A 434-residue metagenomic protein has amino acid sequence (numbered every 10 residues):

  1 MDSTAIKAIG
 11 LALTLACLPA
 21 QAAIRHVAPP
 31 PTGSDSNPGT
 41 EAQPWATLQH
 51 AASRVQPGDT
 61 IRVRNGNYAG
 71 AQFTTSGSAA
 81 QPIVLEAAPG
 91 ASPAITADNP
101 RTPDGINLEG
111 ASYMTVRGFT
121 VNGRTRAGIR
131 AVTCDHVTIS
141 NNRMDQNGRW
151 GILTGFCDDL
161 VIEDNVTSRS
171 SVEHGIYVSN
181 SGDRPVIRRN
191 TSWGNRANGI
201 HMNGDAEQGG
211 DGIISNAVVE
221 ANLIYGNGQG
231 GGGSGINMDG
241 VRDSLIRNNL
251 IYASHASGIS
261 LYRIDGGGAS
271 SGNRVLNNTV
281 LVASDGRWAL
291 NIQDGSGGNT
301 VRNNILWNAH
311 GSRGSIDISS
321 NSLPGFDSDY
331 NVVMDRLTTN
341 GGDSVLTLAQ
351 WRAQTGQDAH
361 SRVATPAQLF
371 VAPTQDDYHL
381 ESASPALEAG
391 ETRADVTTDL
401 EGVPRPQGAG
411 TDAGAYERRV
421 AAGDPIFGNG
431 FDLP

Functional and structural regions predicted by a protein language model:
C17-P19: N-terminal signal peptide c-region/cleavage motif recognized by signal peptidases
Q21-Q49, N65-N67, P89-A91, Q368-D376: Right-handed parallel beta-helix/beta-solenoid
I24, G58-T60, P82, S92 (+12 more regions): Detector for repetitive beta-architecture
R62, S76-A127, V363-Q368: Right-handed parallel beta-helix/beta-spiral solenoid domain characteristic of secreted/periplasmic
R64, E86-A88, E109, R117 (+23 more regions): Feature marks extracellular polysaccharide-active and adherence modules
Y68-T74, T96-G105, R124-A131, G148-F156 (+12 more regions): Short glycine/acidic-rich loop motifs that flank beta-strands on beta-rich extracellular proteins
T74-A80, A221-G226, M238-D377: Predominantly extracellular beta-rich ligand-binding scaffolds that present long acidic/polar faces for carbohydrate
V345-A364, Q375, E381-P434: Surface beta-loop-beta hairpin patches that serve as ligand-binding interfaces in beta-rich domains
